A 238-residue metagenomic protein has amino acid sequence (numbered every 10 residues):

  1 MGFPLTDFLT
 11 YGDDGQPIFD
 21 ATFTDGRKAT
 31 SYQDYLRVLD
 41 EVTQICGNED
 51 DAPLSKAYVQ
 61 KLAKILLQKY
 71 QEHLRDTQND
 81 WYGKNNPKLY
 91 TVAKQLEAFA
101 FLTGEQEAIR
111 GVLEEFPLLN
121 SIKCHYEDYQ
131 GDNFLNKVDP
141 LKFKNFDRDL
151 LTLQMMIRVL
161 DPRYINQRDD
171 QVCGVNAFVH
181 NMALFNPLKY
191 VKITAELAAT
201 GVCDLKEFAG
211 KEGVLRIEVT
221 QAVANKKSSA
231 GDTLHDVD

Functional and structural regions predicted by a protein language model:
M1-L118, K192-A195: Long non-globular sequence segments
L66, Y82-K88, V92-Q106, G111 (+1 more regions): Active-site nucleophile-adjacent alpha helix/oxyanion-hole segment immediately C-terminal to the catalytic cysteine
